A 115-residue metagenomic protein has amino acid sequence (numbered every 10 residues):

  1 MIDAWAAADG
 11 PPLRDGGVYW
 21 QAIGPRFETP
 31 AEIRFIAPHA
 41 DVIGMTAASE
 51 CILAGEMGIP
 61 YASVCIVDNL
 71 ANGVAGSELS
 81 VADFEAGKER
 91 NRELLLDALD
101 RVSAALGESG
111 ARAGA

Functional and structural regions predicted by a protein language model:
M1-G76, A82-A115: Glycine-rich phosphate- or other oxyanion-binding loops that anchor nucleotides, phosphorylated ligands
